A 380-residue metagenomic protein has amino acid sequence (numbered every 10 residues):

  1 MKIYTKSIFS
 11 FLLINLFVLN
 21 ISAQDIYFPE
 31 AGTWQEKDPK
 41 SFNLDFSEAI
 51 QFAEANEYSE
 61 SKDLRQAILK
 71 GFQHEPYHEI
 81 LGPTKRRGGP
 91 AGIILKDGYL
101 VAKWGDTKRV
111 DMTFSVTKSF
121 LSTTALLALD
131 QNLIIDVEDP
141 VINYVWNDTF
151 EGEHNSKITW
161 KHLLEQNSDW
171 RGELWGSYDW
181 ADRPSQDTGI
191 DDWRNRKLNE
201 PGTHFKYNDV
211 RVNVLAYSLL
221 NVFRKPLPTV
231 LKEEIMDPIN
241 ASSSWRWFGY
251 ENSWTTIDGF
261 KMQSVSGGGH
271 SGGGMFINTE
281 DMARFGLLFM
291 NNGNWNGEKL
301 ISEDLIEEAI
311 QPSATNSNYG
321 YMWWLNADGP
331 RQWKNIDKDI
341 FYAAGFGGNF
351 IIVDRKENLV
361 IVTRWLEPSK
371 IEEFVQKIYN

Functional and structural regions predicted by a protein language model:
I21-D106, L133-I134, N380: N-terminal leader/targeting segments and the immediately adjacent pre-domain N-terminus
Q24, Y342-N380: Structured C-terminal helix/loop/strand segments within mature extracytoplasmic catalytic/sensor domains
P83-I93, K103-Y144, I158, N199-Y207 (+2 more regions): Short active-site loop at a secondary-structure junction that contains or immediately precedes the catalytic residue(s)
G98, M112-D136, L163, L215-L219 (+2 more regions): Active-site SXXK
V101-G105, E173-Y250, G273: Catalytic-site signature segments of enzymes, centered on catalytic residues
S119, R211-S218, G273-N294, N349-W365: Active-site-proximal alpha-helical segments within enzyme catalytic domains
Q131-D169, F223-H270: Active-site helix/loop module of the DD-peptidase/beta-lactamase fold, centered on the serine-lysine SxxK catalytic
S243, S253-G267, G273, Q311-V360: Active-site Gly/Thr loop motif
